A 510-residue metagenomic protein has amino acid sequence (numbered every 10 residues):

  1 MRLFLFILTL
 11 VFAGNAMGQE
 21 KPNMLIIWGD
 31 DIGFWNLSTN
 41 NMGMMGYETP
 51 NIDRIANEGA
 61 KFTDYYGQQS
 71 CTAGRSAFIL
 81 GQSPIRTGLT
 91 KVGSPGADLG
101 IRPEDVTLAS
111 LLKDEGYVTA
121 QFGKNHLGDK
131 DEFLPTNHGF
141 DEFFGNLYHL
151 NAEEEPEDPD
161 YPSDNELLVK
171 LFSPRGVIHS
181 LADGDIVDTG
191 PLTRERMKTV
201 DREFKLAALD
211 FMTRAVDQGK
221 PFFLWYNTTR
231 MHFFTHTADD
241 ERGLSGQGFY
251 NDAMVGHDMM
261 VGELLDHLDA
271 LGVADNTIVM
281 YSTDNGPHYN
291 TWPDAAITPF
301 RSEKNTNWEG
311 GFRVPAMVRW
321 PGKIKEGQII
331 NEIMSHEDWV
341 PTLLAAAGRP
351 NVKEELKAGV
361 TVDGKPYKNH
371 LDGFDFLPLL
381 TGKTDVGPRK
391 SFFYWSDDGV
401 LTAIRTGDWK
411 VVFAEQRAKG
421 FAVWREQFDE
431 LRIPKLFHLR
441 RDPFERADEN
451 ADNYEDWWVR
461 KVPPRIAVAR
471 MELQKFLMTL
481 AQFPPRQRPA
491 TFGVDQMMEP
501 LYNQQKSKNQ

Functional and structural regions predicted by a protein language model:
M1-I7: Sec-dependent signal peptide recognition, specifically the positively charged N-region followed immediately by
R2, M17-E430, P434, P443-E445 (+1 more regions): Formylglycine-dependent sulfatase
A13-N15: N-terminal signal peptide c-region/cleavage motif recognized by signal peptidases
